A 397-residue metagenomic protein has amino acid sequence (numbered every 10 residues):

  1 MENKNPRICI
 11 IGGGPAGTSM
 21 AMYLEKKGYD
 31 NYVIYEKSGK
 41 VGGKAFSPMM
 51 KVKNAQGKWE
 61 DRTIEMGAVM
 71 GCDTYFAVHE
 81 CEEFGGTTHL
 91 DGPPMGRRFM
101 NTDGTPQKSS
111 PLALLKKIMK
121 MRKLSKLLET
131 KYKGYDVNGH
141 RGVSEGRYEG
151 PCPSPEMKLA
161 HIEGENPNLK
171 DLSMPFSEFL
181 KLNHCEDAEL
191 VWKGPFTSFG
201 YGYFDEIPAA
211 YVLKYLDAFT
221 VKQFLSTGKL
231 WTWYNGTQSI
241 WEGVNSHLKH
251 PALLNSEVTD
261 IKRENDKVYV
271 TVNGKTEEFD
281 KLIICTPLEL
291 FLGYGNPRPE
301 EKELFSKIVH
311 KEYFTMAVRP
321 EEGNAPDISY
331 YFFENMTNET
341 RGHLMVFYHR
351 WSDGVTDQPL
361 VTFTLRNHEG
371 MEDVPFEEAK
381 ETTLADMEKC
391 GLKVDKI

Functional and structural regions predicted by a protein language model:
P6-V33: N-terminal Rossmann-like FAD-binding beta1-loop-alpha1 element of flavoenzymes
E25-K51: Glycine-rich FAD pyrophosphate-binding loop
K27, T259-E377, C390: Mid-domain catalytic core of redox enzymes that form a hydrophobic substrate pocket/lid adjacent to a catalytic redox
K44-S47, K53-G92: Conserved FAD-binding subdomain of flavin-dependent enzymes
V69-Y75, N168-L172, F224-N245, V374-F376: Short beta-strand to alpha-helix junction loop
V78-E206: Mobile amphipathic helical/loop "lid" adjacent to a hydrophobic cofactor/ligand pocket
G200, D373-I397: Flavin (FAD/FMN) cofactor-binding core of flavoprotein oxidoreductases
Y215-V268, K281: Helical element adjacent to the flavin cofactor pocket in flavoenzyme catalytic cores
